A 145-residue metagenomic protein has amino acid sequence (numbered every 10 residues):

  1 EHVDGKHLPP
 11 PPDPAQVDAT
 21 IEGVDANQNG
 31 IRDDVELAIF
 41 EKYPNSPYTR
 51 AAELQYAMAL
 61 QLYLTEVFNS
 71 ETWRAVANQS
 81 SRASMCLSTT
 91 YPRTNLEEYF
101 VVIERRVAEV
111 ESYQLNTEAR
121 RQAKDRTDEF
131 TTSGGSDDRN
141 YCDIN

Functional and structural regions predicted by a protein language model:
E1-Q28, D34-N145: Calcium-binding acidic motifs and repeat modules
